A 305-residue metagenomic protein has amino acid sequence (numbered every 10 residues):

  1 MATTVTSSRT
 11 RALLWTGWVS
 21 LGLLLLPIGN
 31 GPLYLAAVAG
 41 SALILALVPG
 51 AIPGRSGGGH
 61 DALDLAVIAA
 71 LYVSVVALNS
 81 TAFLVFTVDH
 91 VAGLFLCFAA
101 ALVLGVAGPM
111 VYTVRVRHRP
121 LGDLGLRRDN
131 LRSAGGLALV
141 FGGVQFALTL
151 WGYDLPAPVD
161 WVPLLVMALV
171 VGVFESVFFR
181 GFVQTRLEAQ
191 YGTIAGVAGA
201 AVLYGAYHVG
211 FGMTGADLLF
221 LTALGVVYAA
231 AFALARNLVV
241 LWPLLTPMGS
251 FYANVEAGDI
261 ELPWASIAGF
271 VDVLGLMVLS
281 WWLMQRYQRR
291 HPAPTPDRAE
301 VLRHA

Functional and structural regions predicted by a protein language model:
M1-R115, A253-A305: N-terminal, membrane-interfacial amphipathic/helix-forming hydrophobic leader that caps and precedes the first
A12-L13, L65-A66, A134-L139, V162-L165 (+4 more regions): Hydrophobic alpha-helical transmembrane segments
G31-L33, Y153-V166, T214-F220, P263-I267: Juxtamembrane helix-entry segments on the extracytoplasmic side of multipass membrane proteins
I52-A62, T185-A189, A230-P243: Membrane-helix interface "capping/anchor" motifs
A66-N79, N130-G143, Q190-A198, V202 (+1 more regions): Small-residue-rich segments of transmembrane alpha-helices in multi-pass membrane proteins, especially helix faces
L102-H118, S133-F211: Function-critical hydrophobic alpha-helical transmembrane segments in multi-pass membrane proteins
L121, R180, Q184, G225-A229: Interfacial helix-capping/hinge residues at the ends of transmembrane alpha-helices
A198-A201, A216-L274: Functionally important transmembrane alpha-helices
